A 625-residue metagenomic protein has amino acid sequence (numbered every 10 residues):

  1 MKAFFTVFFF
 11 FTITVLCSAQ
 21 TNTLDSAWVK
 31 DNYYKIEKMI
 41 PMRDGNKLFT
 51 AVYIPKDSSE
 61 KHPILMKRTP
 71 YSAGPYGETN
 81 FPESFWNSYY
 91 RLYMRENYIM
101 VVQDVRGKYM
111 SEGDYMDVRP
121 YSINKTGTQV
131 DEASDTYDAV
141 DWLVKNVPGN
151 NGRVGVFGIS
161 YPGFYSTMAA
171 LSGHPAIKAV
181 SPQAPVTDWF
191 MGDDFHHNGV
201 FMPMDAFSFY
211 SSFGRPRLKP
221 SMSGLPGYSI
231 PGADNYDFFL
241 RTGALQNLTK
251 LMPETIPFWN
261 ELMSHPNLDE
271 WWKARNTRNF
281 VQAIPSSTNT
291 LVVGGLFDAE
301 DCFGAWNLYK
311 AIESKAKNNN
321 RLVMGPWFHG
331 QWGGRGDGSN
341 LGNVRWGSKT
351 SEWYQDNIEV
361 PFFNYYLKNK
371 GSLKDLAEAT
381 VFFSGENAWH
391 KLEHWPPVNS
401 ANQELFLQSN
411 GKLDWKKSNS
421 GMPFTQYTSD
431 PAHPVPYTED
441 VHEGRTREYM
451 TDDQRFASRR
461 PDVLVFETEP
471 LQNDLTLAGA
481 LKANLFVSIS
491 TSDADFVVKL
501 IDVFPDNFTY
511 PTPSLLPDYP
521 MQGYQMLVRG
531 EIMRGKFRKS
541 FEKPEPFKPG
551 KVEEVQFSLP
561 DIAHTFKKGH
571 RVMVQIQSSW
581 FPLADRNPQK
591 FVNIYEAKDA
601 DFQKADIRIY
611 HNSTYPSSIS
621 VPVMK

Functional and structural regions predicted by a protein language model:
N22-S58, E467-N473, F547: N-terminal cap/lid segment of alpha/beta-hydrolase-fold proteins
I36-M39, V344-G347, E352-I358, Y366-K625: Glycine/threonine-rich phosphate-binding loop and adjacent beta-strand/alpha-helix elements that clamp
E60-N146, F195, R335-W346, P505 (+4 more regions): Cap/lid segment of the alpha/beta-hydrolase catalytic domain
S84-N87, R95, D117-P120, T126-Q129 (+2 more regions): Accessory cap/linker subdomain of secreted extracellular hydrolases
P148-S160: Alpha/beta-hydrolase fold nucleophile elbow
I159-M168: Glycine-rich nucleophile elbow surrounding the catalytic serine of serine-hydrolase chemistry
V292-G294: Short beta-strand/loop motif that positions the catalytic acidic residue of the alpha/beta-hydrolase fold
A299-W306: Conserved alpha/beta-hydrolase "acid-adjacent" motif
